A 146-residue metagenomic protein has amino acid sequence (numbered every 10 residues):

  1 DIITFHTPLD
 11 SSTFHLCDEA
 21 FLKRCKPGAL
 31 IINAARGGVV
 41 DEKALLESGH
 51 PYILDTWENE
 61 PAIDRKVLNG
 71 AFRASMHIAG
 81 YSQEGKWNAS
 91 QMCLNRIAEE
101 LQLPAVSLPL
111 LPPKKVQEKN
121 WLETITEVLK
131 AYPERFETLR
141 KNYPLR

Functional and structural regions predicted by a protein language model:
D1-V67: Rossmann-like adenosine-cofactor binding region
I2, S12, G80-K86, P104-L108: Short, basic, helix/turn surface patches
A29-I31, T56-E58, M76-G80, I97-Q102: Glycine-rich loops and low-complexity Gly/Arg-rich segments that provide flexible linkers or classic glycine-based
S48-G49, G70-A71, C93: Short, hinge-like loop/turn segments at secondary-structure boundaries
P61-R65, S82-N88: Short, charged, surface-exposed secondary-structure boundary motifs
K66-S82: Short FAD-binding loop at a beta-strand-to-alpha-helix junction that anchors the flavin cofactor in diverse
K86-W87, Q91-R146: NAD(P)-dependent dehydrogenase/reductase Rossmann-like domain
